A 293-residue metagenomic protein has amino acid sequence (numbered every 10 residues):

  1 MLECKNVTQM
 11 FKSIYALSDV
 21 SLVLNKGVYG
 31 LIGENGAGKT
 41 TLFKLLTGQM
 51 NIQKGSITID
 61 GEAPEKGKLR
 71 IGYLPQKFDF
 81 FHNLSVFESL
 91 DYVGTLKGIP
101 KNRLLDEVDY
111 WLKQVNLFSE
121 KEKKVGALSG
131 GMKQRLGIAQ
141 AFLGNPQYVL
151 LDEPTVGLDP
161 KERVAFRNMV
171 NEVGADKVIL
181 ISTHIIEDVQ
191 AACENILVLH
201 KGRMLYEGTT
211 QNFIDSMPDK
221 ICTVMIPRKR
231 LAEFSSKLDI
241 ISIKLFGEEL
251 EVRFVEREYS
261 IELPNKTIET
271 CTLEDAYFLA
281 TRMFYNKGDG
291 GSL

Functional and structural regions predicted by a protein language model:
E34-G38: Walker A (P-loop) phosphate-binding loop of ABC-type ATPase nucleotide-binding domains
T47: Helix-to-loop junction immediately C-terminal to a conserved catalytic motif
K54-G67: Conserved ABC transporter NBD signature motif
D91, T95, N102-E120: Conserved ABC ATPase "signature" region
V149-E153, L158: Catalytic Walker B motif of ABC-type/P-loop ATPase nucleotide-binding domains
